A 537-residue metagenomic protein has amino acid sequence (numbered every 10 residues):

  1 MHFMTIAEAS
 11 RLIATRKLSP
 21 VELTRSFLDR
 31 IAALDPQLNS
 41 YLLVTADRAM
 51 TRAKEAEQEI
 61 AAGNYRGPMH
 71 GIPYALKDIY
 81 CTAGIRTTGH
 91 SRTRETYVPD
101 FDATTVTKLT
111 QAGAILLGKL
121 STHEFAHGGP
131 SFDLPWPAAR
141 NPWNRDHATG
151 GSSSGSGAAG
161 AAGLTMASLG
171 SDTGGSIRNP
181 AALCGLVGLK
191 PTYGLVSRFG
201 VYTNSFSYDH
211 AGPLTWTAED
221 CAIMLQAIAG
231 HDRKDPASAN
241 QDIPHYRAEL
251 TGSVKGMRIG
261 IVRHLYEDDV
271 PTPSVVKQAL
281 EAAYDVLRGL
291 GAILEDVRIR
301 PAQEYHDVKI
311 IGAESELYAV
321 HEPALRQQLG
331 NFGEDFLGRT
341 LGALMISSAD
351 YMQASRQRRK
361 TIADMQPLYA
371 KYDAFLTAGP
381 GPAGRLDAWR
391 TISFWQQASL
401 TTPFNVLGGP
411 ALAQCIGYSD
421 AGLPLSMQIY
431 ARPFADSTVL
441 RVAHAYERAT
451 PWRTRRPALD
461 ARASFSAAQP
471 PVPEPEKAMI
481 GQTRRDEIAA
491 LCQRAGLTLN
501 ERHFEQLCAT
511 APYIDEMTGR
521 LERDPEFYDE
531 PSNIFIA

Functional and structural regions predicted by a protein language model:
M1-G174, A279-L280, D285, L290-G291 (+1 more regions): Gly/Ser-rich catalytic/binding loops embedded in alpha/beta enzyme cores
M1-T51, G289, D350, R455-E505 (+3 more regions): An N-terminal boundary/leader segment
A9-T15, R94-Y97, D209-W216, L341-I346 (+2 more regions): Short, well-ordered beta-strand elements within core beta-sheets of diverse protein domains
P20-R25, K54, H245-A248, S274-R298 (+3 more regions): Acyltransferase
A33, Q111, A161-R263, D269 (+6 more regions): Structural helix-boundary/capping segments
M69-G89, A248-V262, I311-Q366, C415-L423 (+1 more regions): Short helix-loop capping/hinge segments that flank enzyme active sites or metal/cofactor-binding pockets
R92, T96, P135, A237-Q241 (+5 more regions): Short, surface-exposed loop/helix-turn segments at secondary-structure junctions that function as lids/hinges flanking
